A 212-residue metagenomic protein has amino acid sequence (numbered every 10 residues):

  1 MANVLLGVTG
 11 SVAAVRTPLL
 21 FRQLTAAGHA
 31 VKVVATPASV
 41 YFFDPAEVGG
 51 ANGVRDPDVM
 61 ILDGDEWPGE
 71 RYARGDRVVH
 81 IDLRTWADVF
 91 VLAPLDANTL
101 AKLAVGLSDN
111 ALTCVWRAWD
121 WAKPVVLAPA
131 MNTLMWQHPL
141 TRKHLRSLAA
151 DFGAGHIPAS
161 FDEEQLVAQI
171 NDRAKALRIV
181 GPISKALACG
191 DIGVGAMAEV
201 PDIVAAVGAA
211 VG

Functional and structural regions predicted by a protein language model:
M1-L127, M131-G212: A cross-family phosphate/adenosyl-ligand binding-site feature
